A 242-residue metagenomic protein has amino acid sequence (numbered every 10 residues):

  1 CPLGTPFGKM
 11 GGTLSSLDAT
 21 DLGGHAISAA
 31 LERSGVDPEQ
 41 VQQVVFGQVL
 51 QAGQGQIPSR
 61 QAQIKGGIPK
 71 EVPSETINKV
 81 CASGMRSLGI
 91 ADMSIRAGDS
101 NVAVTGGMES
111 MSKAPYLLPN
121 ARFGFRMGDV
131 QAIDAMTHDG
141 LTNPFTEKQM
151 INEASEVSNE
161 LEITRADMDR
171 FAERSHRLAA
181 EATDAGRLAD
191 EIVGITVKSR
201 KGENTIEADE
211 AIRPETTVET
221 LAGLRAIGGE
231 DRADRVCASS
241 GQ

Functional and structural regions predicted by a protein language model:
P2-Q54, P58-G66, P73, C81 (+2 more regions): Conserved active-site "lid/cap" helical segment
L3-T5, S15-L17, G24-H25, D167-Q242: N-terminal extracellular/periplasmic Venus flytrap/periplasmic-binding protein-like
M10-G12, Q56, K113-N120, E207: Short acidic, glycine/serine/threonine-rich loops at helix termini
L17, Q48-A103, Q131-I133, P144-M150 (+1 more regions): Conserved catalytic cysteine-centered active-site region of acyl-thioester-dependent Claisen-condensing enzymes
V36-E39, K70, G98, D190: Structured loop/turn residues at beta-strand edges in well-structured enzyme cores
I77-E109, S158-R187, Q242: Active-site-proximal alpha-helical scaffold in enzymes
V102-L161: Flexible glycine-/small-residue-enriched beta->alpha junction loops that bind anionic phosphate/pyrophosphate groups
